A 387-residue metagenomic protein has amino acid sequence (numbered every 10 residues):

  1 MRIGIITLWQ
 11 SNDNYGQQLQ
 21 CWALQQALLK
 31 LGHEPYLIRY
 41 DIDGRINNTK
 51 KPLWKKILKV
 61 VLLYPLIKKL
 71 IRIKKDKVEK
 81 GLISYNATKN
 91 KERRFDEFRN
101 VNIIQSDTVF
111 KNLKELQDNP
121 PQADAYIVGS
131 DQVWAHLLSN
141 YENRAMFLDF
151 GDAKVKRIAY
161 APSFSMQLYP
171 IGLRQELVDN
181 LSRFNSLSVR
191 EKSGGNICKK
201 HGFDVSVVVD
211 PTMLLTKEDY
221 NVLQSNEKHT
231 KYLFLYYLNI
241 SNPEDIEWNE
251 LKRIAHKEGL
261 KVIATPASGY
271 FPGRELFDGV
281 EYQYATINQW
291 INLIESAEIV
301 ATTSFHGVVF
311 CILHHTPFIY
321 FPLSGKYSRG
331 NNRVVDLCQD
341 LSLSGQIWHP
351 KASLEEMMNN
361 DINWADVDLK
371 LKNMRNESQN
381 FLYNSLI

Functional and structural regions predicted by a protein language model:
M1-I387: Active-site anion-handling motifs in enzyme catalytic cores
